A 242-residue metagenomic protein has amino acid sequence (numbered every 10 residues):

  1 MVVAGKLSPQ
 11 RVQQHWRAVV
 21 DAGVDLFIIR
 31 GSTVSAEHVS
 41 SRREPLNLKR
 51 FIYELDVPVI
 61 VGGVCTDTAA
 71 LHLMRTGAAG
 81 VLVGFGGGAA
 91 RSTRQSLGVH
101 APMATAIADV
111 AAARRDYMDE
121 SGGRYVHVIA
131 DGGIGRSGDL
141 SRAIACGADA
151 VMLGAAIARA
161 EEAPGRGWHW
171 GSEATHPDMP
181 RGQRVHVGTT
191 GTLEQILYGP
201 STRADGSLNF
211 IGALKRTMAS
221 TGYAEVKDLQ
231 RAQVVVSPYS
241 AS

Functional and structural regions predicted by a protein language model:
M1-D131, G135-M179: Alpha/beta enzyme core
T93, H100-P102, S137, A155 (+6 more regions): Surface-exposed loop/turn and secondary-structure junction residues enriched for glycine/proline
A163-G199, S207: Active-site pocket-lining segment
V187-S242: C-terminal extensions of enzymes
